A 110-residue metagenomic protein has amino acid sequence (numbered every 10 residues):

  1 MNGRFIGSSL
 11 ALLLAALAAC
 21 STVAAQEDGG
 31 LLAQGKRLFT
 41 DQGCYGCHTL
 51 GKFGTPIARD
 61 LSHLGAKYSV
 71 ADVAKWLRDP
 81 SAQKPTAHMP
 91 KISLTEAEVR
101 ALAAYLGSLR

Functional and structural regions predicted by a protein language model:
M1-R4: N-terminal secretory signal peptides that target proteins for export/translocation
S9-A19: Bacterial N-terminal signal peptides
C20-F39, T55: Electrostatic cytochrome c docking/interface patches
G35, D41-L50, V73, L102 (+1 more regions): The canonical Cys-X-X-Cys-His
K36, A74, R78-S81: Solvent-exposed, non-membrane alpha-helical residues enriched in polar/charged side chains
K36-Y45, G54, S62, Y68: Sequence context surrounding c-type heme c attachment/ligation sites in exported
T55-L64, R78-L109: Axial heme c-ligation environment in periplasmic c-type cytochrome domains
